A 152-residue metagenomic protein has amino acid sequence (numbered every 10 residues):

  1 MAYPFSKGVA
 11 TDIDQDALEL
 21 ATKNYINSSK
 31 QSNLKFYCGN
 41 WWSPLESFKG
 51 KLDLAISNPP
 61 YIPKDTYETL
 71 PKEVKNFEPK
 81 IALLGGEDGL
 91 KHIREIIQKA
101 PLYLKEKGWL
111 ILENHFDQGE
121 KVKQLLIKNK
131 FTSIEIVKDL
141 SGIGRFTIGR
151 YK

Functional and structural regions predicted by a protein language model:
M1-E68: Conserved SAM/SAH cofactor-binding pocket of Class I
Y3, E87-R150: Conserved Class I SAM-dependent methyltransferase catalytic core
A21, N58, V74, I96 (+1 more regions): Residue-level signal for inorganic ion chemistry
N58, F77, E113: Alpha/beta-hydrolase-fold catalytic nucleophile elbow
P59-P60, P79, P101, E106: Proline-centered helix-kink/hinge sites
Y61-H92: Mobile active-site "lid"/loop adjacent to the S-adenosyl-L-methionine
D65, Y151-K152: Short loop segments at secondary-structure junctions
